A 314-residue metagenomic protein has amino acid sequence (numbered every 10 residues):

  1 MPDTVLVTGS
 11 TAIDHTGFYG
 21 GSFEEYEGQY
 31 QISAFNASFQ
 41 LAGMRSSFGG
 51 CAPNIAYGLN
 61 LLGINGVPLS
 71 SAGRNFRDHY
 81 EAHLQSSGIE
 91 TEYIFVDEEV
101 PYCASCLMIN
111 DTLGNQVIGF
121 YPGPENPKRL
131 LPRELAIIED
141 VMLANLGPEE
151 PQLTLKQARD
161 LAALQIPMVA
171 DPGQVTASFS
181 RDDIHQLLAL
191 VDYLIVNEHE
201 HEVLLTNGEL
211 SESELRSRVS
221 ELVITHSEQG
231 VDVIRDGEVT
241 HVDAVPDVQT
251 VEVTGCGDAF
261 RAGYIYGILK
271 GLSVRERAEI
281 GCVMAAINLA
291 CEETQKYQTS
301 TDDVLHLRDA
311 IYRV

Functional and structural regions predicted by a protein language model:
M1-P2, L6, N207-V314: Conserved phosphate-binding/catalytic region of the ribokinase-like
M1-V67, D78-H79: Glycine-rich phosphate/adenosyl-contacting loop at the front of the ribokinase-like
N60, A162, L269: Gly/Ala-rich phosphate-binding loop of Rossmann-like dinucleotide-binding domains, activating on the conserved
N65-E92: A glycine-rich beta-to-alpha transition motif near the start of alpha/beta enzyme domains, typified by
P68, Y93-V100, C106-P148: Conserved phosphate-binding/catalytic loop of the ribokinase/pfkB sugar-kinase fold
R133-E134, Q152-D160, D182-L187, L210-S211 (+1 more regions): A short acidic, amphipathic alpha-helical/loop segment
E139, T154-M168: Glycosyltransferases and closely related glycan-assembly transferases that use nucleotide-activated donors
A162-H241, Q249: Conserved phosphate/ATP/ADP-binding segment of small-molecule kinases
